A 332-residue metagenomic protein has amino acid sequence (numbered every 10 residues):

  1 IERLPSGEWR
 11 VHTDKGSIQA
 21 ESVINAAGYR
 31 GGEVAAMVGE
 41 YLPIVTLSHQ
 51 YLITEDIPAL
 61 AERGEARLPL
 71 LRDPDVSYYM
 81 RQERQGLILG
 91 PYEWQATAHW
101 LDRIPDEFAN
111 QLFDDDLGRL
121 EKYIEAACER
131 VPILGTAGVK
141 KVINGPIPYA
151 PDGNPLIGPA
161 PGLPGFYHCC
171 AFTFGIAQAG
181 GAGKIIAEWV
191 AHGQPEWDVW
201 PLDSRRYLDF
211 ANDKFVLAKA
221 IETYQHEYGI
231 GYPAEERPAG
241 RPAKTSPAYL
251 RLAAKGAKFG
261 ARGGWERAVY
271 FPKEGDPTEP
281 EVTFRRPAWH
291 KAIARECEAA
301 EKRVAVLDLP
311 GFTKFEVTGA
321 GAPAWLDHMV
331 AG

Functional and structural regions predicted by a protein language model:
I1-D114, K122-I133, F215-E236, G240-T245: Flavin-dependent oxidoreductases
G16, A59, Q85, W94-Q95 (+6 more regions): Short, glycine-/Ser/Thr-/acidic-enriched flexible segments
E33, E62, L89-G90, T97-H99 (+4 more regions): Short helix/loop capping segments that flank catalytic or ligand/cofactor-binding pockets
E40, E188, H192, D327-G332: Short, intrinsically disordered, mixed-charge
E55-D56, D73, Q82, L89-E93 (+5 more regions): Pocket-edge structural micro-motifs
D75, R84, A98-H99, D106-K244: C-terminal catalytic lobe of FAD-dependent flavoproteins
W197-D198, D203-G332: Glycine/proline-enriched, intrinsically flexible loops and inter-domain linkers
